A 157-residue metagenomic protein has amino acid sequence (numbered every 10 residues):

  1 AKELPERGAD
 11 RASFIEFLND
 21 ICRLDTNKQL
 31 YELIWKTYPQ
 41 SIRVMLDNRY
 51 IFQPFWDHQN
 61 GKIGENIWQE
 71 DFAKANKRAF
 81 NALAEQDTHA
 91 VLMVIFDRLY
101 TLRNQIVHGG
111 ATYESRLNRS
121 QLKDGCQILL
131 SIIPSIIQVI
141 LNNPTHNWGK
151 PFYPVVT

Functional and structural regions predicted by a protein language model:
A1-A82: Helix-loop junctions and short alpha-helical segments
F55, Q59-T157: Polyanionic, low-complexity intrinsically disordered segments
